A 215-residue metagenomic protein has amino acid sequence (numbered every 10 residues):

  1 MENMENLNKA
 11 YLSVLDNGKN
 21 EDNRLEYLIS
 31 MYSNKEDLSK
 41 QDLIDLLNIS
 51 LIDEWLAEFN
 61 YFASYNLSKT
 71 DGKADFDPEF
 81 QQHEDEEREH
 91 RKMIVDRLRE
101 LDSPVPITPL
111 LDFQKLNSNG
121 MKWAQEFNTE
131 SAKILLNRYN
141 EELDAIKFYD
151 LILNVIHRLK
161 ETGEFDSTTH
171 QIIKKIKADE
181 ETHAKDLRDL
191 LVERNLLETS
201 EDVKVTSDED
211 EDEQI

Functional and structural regions predicted by a protein language model:
E2-I215: Iron-associated oxidoreductase/ferritin-like identity signal
